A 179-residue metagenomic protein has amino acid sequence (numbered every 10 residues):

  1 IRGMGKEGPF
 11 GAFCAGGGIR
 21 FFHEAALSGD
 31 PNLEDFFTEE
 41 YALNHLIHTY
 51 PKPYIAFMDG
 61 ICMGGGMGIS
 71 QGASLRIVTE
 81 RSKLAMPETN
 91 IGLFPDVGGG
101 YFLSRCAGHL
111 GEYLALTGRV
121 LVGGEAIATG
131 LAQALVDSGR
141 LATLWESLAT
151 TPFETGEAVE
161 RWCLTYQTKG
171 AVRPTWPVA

Functional and structural regions predicted by a protein language model:
I1-L27, L46-M58, T79-S82: A structural preference for short, pocket-lining loop segments at secondary-structure junctions
A26-F36: A short acidic, glycine-rich active-site loop that binds or catalyzes chemistry on phosphate/adenosine moieties
E34, Y41, G64, V120: Glycine-rich phosphate-binding loop at the start of an alpha helix
I47-I91, Y113-L114, V122-G123: Glycine-rich beta-to-alpha active-site loop
A73-D96, G130-W145: Gly/Pro- and small hydrophobic-enriched strand-loop and loop-to-helix capping segments that sit at the rims
G100-H109: Hydrophobic, secondary-structure "cap" segments at the distal end of domains
L131, V136-A179: Amphipathic alpha-helical blocks and their helix-capping loop/short-beta junctions
